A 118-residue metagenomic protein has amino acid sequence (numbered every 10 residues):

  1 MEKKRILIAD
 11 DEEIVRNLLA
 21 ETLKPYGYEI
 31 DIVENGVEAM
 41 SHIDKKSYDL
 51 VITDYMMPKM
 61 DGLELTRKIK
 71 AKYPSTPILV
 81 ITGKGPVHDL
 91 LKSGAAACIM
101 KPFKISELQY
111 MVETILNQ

Functional and structural regions predicted by a protein language model:
N17-P25: Charged docking surfaces used in two-component/phosphorelay signaling
A20, F103-L116: C-terminal output helix
G27-E34, H42: Short hydrophobic/Thr-rich beta-strand motif most characteristic of the beta2 strand and flanking loop of CheY-like
E34-E38, D61-E64: Acidic catalytic/metal-coordinating carboxylates
D54: Active-site residues of response regulator receiver
M57: Receiver (REC) domain active-site loop signature in two-component systems and cognate sites in sensor histidine kinases
E64, K84-M100, S106-Y110: Alpha4 helix (beta4-alpha4-beta5 surface) of REC/receiver domains from two-component response regulators
